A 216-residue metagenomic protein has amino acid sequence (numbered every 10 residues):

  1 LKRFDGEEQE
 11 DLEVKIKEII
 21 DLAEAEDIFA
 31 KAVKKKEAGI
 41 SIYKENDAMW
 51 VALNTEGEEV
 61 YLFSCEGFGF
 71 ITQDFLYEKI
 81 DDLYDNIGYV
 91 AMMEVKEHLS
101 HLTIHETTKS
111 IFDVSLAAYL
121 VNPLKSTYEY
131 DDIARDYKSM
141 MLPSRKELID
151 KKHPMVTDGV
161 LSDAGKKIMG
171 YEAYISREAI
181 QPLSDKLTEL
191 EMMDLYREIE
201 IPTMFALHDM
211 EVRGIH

Functional and structural regions predicted by a protein language model:
L1, M49-V51, V60, A91 (+4 more regions): A residue-level signal for conserved active-site and pocket-lining positions in enzyme catalytic cores
L1-I16, I104-T107, I133, I149-H216: Mixed-charge, glycine-rich, non-catalytic linkers/tails in nucleic-acid processing enzymes
L1-Y89: Long, highly charged low-complexity segments
A30-A32, D81-Y84, L102, T108-K109 (+1 more regions): A general structural signal for short secondary-structure junctions and capping/turn motifs
S41, D113, E172: Acidic active-site catalytic centers that drive phospho-/nucleotidyl reactions and related ester hydrolyses
A48-A52, H101, Y119-N122, P154-G159: Short, solvent-exposed polar/charged micro-motifs at secondary-structure junctions
M92-K96: A short beta-strand-to-loop transition that corresponds to the Sensor-1 phosphate-sensing loop of AAA+ P-loop ATPases
E97-I149, A206: Metal-dependent phosphoesterase core characteristic of DEDDh/y 3'-5' exonuclease domains
